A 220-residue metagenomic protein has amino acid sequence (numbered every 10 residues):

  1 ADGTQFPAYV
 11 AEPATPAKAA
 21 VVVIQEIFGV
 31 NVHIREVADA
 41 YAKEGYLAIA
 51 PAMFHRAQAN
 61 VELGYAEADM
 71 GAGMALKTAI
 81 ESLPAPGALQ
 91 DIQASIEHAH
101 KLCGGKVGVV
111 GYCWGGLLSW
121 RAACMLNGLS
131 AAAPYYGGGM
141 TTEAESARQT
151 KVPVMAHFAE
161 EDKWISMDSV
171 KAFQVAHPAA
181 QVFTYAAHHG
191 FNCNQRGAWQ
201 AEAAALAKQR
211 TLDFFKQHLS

Functional and structural regions predicted by a protein language model:
A1-S220: N-terminal cap/leader regions of alpha/beta-hydrolase-fold enzymes, predominantly small-molecule hydrolases
